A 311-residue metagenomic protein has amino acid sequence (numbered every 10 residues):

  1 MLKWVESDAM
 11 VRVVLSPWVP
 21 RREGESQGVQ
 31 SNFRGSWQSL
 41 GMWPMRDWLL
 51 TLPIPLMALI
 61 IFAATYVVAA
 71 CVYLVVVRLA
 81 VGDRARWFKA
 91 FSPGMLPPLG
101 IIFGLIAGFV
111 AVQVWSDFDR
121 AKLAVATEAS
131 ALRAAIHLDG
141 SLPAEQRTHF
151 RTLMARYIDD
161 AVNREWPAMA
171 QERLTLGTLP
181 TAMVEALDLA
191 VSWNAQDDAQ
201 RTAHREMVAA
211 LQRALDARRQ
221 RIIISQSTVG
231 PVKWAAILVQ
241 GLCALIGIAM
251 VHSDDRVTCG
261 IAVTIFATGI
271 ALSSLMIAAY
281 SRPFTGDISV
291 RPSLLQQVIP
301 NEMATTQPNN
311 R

Functional and structural regions predicted by a protein language model:
W4, S26, S31, S39: Cationic, low-complexity basic patches in intrinsically disordered or flexible, solvent-exposed regions
M45-L52, L74-G94: N-terminal positive-inside, membrane-proximal cytosolic segments immediately preceding the first
L50-A70, L74-A80, I223-R311: Alpha-helical transmembrane anchor segments
P93-V110: A generic, lipid-embedded transmembrane alpha helix
L105-A126, S281-R282: Transmembrane signal-anchor/signal-peptide helices with a preference for the extracytoplasmic
A124-S141, R291-T305: Short extracytoplasmic/periplasmic juxtamembrane "stem" segments immediately C-terminal to an N-terminal membrane anchor
A134-Q226: Structured inter-helical modules in multipass membrane proteins
